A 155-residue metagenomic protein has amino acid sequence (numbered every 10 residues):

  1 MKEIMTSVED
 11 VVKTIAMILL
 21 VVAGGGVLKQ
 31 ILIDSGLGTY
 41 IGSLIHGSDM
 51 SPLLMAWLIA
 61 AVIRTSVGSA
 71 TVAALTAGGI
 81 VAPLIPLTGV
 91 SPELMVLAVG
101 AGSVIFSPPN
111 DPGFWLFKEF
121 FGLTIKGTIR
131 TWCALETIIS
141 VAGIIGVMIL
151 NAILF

Functional and structural regions predicted by a protein language model:
M1-L37, L53: Core transmembrane alpha-helical segments of multi-pass membrane transporters/permeases
E3-T14, Y40-G47, P83-P86, G122 (+2 more regions): Short amphipathic alpha-helical coupling elements at transmembrane boundaries
L19, L53-L58, V96, I129 (+2 more regions): Hydrophobic alpha-helical transmembrane segments
V22-K29, A56-R64, S103, I138-A152: Hydrophobic core segments of alpha-helical transmembrane domains in multi-pass membrane transport and ion-translocation
A23-G25, G47-T88, G100: Hydrophobic alpha-helical transmembrane segments of multi-pass integral membrane proteins, predominantly secondary
K29-S35, R64-T76, S103-D111: Short helix-coil transition sites and intra-membrane helix breaks within transmembrane domains of multi-pass
I33, L37-S51, E93-S107: Structural signature of hydrophobic alpha-helical transmembrane segments
A101-F155: Juxtamembrane and boundary regions of transmembrane helices in multi-pass small-molecule transporters and channels
